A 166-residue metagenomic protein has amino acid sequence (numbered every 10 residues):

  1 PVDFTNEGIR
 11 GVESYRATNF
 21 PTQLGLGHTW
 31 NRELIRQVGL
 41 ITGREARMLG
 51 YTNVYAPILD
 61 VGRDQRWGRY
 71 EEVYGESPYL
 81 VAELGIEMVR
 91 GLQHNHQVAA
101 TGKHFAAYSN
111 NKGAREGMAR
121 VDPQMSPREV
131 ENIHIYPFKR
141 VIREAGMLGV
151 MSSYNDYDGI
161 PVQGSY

Functional and structural regions predicted by a protein language model:
P1-Y166: Glycoside hydrolase catalytic-domain context in secreted enzymes
